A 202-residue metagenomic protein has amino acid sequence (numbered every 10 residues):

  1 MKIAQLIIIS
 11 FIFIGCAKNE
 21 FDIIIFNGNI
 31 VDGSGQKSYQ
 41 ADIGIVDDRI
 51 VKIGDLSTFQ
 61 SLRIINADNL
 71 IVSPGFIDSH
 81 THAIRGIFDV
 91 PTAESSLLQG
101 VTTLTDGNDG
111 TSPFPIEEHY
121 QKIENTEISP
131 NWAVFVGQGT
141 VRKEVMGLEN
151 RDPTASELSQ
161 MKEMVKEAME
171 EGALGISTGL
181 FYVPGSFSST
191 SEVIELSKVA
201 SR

Functional and structural regions predicted by a protein language model:
A4, I8-D22: Bacterial Sec-dependent signal peptides at the C-terminal "C-region" and cleavage site
A17-I24, I30-G75: Histidine-rich, glycine-flanked metal-binding segment
G33, D109, F181: Flexible loop residues that form catalytic and substrate-binding hotspots at small-molecule/glycan-binding clefts
S34, G54, R85-I87, T105: Activation segment
A67-V72, F76-I77, T81, D89-T178 (+1 more regions): Divalent-metal coordination cores built from histidine and acidic residues
P113, T178-T190: Glycine-rich, proline-tolerant flexible connector loops at the mouths of alpha/beta enzymes
